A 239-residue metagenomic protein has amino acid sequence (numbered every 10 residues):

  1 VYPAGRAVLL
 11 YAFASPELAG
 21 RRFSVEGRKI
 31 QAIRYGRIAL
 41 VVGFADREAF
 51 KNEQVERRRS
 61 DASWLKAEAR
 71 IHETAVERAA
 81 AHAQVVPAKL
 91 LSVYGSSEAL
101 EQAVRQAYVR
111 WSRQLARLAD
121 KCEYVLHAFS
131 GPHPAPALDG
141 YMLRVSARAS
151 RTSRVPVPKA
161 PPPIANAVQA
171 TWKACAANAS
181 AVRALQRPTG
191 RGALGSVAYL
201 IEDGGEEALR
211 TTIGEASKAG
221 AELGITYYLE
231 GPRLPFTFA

Functional and structural regions predicted by a protein language model:
V1-A239: An interfacial alpha-helical scaffold signature
